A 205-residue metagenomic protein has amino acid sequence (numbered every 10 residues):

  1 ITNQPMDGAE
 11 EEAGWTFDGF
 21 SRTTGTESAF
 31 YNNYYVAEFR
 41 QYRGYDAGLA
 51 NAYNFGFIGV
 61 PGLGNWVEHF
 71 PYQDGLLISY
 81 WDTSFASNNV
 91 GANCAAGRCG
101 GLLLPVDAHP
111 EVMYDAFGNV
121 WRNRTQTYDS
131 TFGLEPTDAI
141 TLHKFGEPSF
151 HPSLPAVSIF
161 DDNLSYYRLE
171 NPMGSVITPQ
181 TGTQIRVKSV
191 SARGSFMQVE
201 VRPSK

Functional and structural regions predicted by a protein language model:
I1-K205: Non-catalytic C-terminal accessory/binding modules of secreted extracellular proteins
